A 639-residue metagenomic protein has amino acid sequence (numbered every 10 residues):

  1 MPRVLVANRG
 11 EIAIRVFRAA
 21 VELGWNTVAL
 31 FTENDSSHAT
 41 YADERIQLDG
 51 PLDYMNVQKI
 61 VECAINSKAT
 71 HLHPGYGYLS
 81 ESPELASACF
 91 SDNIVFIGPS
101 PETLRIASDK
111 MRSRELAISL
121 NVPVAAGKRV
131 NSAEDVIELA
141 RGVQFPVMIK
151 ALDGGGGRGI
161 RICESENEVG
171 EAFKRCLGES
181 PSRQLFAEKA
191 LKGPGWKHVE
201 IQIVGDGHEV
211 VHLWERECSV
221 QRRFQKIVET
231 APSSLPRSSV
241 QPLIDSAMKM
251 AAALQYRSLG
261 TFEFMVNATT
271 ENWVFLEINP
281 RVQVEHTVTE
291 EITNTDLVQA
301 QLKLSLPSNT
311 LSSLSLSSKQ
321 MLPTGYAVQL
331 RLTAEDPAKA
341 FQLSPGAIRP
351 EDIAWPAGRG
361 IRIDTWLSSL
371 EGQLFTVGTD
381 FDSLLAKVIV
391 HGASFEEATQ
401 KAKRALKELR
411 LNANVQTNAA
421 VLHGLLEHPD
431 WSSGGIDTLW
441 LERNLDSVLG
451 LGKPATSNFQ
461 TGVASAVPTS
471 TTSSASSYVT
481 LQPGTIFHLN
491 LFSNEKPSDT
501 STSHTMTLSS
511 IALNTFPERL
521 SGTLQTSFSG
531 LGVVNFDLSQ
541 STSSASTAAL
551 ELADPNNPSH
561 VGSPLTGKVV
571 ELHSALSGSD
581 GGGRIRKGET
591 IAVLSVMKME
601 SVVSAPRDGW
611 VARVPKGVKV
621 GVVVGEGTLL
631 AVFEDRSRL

Functional and structural regions predicted by a protein language model:
M1-R3: Extreme N-terminal starter segment of soluble prokaryotic enzymes
V6-T27, E33, A42-Q47, I65-S67 (+12 more regions): ATP-dependent carboxylate activation and anion-phosphoryl transfer catalytic cores that bind Mg-ATP to form
N8, P51-V122: Conserved N-proximal alpha/beta basic substrate-recognition cap immediately N-terminal to, or forming the N-lobe
R9-G10, F31-D35, G50, Y76-G77 (+5 more regions): Short, ordered loop/turn segments at secondary-structure junctions
T32, P337, D352, L422-H423 (+2 more regions): Flexible, low-complexity "carrier/transfer arms" centered on conserved reactive residues that transiently bear covalent
R112-V130, I160, S234-S238: Conserved thiamine diphosphate
R129-V136, E168, K192-G195, K568 (+1 more regions): Short acidic loop-to-helix transition motifs that present clustered carboxylates
